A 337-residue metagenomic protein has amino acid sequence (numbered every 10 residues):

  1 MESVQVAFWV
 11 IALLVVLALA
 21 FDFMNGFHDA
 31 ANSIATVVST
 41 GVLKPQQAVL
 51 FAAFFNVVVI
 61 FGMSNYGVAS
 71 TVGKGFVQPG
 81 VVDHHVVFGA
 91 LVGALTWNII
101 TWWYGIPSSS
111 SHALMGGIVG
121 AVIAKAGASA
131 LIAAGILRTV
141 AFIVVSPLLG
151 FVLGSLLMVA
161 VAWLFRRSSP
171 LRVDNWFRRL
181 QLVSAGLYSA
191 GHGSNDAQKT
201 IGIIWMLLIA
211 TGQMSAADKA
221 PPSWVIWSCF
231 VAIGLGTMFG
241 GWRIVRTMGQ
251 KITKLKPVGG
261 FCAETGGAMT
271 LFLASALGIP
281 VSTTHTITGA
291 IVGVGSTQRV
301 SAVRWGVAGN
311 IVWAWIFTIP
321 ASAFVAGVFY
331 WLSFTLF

Functional and structural regions predicted by a protein language model:
M1-F337: Multi-pass alpha-helical transmembrane bundle typical of ion/small-solute transporters and intramembrane aspartyl
